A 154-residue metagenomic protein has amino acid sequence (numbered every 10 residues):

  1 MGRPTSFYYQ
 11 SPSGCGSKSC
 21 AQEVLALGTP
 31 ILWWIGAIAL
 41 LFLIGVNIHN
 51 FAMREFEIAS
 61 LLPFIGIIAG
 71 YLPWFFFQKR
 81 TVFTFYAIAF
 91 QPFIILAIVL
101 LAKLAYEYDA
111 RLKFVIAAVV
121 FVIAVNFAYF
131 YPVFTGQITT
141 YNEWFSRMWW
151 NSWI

Functional and structural regions predicted by a protein language model:
M1-A59: Membrane-interface anchor segments at the N-terminal boundary of transmembrane helices in multi-pass membrane enzymes
I35-G45, I65-P73, F90, A117-A128: Lipid-exposed faces of alpha-helical membrane segments in multi-pass integral membrane proteins
H49, P73, F77, V99 (+1 more regions): Membrane-water interface at transmembrane helix exits
F51-E55, R80-T81, Y106-A110, Q137: Membrane-interfacial segments
R54-S60, F64, W74-V82: A contiguous binding-surface segment within folded domains or other stable secondary-structure elements
F75-I88, V133, Q137: Membrane-interface catalytic loops of GT-C/OST-like multi-pass glycosylation enzymes that act
T81-K103: Hydrophobic/aromatic-rich transmembrane helices and adjacent perimembrane loops
L104-I154: Transmembrane helical bundles and short interhelical boundary loops of multi-pass, membrane-embedded
